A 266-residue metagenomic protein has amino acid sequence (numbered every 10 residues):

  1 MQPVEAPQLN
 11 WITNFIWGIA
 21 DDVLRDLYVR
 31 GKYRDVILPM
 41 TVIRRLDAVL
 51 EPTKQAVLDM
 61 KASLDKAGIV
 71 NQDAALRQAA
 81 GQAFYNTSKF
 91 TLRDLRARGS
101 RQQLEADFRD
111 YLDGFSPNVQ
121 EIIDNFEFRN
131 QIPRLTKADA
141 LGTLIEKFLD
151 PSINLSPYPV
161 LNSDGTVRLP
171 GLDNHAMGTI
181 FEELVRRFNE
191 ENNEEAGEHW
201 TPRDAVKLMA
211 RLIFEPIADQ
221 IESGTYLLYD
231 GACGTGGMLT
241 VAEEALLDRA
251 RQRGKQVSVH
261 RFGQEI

Functional and structural regions predicted by a protein language model:
M1-I217: Non-catalytic, mostly N-terminal accessory regions of nucleic-acid modification and defense proteins
A196-I266: Conserved S-adenosyl-L-methionine
